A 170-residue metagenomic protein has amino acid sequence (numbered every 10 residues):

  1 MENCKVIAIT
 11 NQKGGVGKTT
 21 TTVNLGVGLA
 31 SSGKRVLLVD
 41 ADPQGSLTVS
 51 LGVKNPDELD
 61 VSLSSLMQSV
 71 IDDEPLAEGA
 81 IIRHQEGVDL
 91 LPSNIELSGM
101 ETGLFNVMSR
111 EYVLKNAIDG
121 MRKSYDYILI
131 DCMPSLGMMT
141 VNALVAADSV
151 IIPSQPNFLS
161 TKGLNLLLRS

Functional and structural regions predicted by a protein language model:
M1-S170: P-loop NTP-binding core
